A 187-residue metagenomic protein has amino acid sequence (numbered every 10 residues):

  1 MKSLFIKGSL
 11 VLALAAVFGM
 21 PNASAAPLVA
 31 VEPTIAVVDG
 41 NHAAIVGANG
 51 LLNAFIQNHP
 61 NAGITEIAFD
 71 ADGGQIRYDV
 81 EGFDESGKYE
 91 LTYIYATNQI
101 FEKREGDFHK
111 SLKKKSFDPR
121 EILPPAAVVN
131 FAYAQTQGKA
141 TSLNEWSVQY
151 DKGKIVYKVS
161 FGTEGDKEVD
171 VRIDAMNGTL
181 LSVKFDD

Functional and structural regions predicted by a protein language model:
K2-D187: Long, terminal "pre-/pro-" and other extracytoplasmic accessory regions that lie outside the mature folded/catalytic
